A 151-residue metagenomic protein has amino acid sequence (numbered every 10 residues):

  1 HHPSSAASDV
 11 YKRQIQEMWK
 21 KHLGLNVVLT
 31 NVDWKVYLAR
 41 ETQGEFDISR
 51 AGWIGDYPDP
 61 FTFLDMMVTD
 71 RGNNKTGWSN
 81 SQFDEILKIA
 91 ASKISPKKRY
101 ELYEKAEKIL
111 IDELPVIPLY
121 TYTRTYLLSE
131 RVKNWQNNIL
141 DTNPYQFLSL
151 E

Functional and structural regions predicted by a protein language model:
H1-A7, Y11: Single conserved hydrophobic/aromatic residue that forms the stacking wall/gate of nucleotide- or nucleobase-binding
H2, L114-I117, N143: Hydrophobic alpha-helix-in-membranes signature
S8, L29, D33, G52 (+3 more regions): Extracytoplasmic/periplasmic, Sec-exported soluble proteins
D9-H22: Short, polar/charged alpha-helical segment
K20-V68: Periplasmic binding protein-like
R40-G44, T62-S92, T121-E151: Short, solvent-exposed loop/beta-turn-alpha elements that line the ligand-binding surface or hinge of extracytoplasmic
W53-G55, I117-Y126: Short, solvent-exposed turn/loop segments enriched in Gly/Ser/Thr/Pro and often Arg
L87, A91, P96-I111: Short amphipathic alpha-helical coiled-coil/interface segments
